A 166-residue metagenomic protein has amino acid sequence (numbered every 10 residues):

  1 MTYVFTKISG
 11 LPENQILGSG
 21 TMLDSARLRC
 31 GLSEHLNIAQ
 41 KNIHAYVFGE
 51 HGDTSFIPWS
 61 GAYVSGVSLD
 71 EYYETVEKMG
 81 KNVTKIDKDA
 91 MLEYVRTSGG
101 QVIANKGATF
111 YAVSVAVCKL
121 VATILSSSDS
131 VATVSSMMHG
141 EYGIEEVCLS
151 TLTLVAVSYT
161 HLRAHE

Functional and structural regions predicted by a protein language model:
M1-G31: Rossmann-like NAD(P)(H) cofactor-binding subdomain of soluble oxidoreductases
C30-T153, V157: Mobile gating loops/cap/lid regions near enzyme active sites that modulate substrate access
T160-E166: Conserved small/polar residues in nucleotide/adenosyl-binding loops
